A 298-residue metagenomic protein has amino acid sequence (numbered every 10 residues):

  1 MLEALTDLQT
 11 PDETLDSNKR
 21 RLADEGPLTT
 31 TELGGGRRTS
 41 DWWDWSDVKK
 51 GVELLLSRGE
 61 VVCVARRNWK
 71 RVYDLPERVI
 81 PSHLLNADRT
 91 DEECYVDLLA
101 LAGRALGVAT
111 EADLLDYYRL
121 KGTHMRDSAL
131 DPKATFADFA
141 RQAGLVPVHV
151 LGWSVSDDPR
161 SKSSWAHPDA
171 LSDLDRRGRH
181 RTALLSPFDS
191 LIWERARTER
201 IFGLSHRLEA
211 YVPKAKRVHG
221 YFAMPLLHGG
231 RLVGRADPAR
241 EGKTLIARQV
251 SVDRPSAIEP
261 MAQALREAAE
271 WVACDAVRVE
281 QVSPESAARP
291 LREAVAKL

Functional and structural regions predicted by a protein language model:
M1-L298: Long, charged, low-complexity, helical-prone intrinsically disordered regions
